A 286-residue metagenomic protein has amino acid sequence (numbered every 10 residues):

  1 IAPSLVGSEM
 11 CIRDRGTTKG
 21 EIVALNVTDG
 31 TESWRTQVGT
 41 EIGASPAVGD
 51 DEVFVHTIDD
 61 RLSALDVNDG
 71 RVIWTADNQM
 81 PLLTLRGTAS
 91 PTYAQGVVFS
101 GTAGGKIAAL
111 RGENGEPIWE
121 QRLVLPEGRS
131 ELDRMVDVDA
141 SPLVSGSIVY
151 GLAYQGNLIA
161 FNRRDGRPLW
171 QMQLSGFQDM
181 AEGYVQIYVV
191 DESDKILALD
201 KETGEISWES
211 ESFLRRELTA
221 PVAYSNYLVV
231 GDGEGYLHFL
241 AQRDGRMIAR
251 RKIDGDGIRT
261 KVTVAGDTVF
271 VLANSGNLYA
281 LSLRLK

Functional and structural regions predicted by a protein language model:
I1-G7, I12: Single conserved hydrophobic/aromatic residue that forms the stacking wall/gate of nucleotide- or nucleobase-binding
S8-E9, E32-G49, R71-Q95, E120-V144 (+3 more regions): Extracytoplasmic beta-rich repeat domains
T17, T57-I58, T102-A103, A153-Y154 (+3 more regions): Structural signature of WD-repeat beta-propellers
V23, S63, A108, I159 (+3 more regions): WD40 beta-propeller blade core
N26-D29, D66-G70, R111-N114, N162-D165 (+3 more regions): Short loop/turn segments that connect beta-strands within beta-propeller blades
Q186-K201, E205-F239: Loop/turn-rich, solvent-exposed surfaces of beta-rich toroidal or solenoidal domains
I253, G257-K286: Blade-level signature of beta-propeller repeat domains, shared across WD40, Kelch, NHL, RCC1 and BNR/Asp-box propellers
